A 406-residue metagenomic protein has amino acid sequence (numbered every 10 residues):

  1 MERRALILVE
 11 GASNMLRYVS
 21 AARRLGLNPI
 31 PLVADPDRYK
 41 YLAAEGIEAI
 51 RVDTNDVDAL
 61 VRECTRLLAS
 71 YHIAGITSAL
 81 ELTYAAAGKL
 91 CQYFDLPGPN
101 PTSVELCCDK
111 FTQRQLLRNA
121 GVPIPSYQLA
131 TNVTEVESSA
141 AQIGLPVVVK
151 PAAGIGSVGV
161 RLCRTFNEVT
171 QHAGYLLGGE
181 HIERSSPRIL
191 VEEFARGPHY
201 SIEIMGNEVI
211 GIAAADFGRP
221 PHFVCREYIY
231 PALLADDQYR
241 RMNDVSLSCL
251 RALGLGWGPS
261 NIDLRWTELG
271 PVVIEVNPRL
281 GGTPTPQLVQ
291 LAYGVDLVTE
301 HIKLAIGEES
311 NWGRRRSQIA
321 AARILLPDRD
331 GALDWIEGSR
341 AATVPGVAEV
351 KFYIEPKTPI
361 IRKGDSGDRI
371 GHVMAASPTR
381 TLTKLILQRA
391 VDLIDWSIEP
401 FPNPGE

Functional and structural regions predicted by a protein language model:
M1-S103, T134, P327-R329, I354-D368 (+1 more regions): ATP-binding N-terminal substructure of ATP-dependent carboxylate-amine bond-forming enzymes
L67-I73, A141-I143, E183-R184, L253: Glycine-rich phosphate-binding loop signature in dinucleotide/nucleotide-binding domains
C108-I189, R196, Y228-D244, S248 (+1 more regions): Active-site nucleotide/adenylate-binding loops and adjacent lid/helix of ATP-dependent enzymes
A130, V160-T165, I204-G206, T267 (+1 more regions): Short beta-strand-to-turn element immediately C-terminal to the catalytic PLP-Schiff-base lysine in fold type I
L176-E180, S185-R188, E193-A232, R240-V273 (+4 more regions): Phosphate-binding core of ATP-grasp and ATP-grasp-like enzymes
G179-H181, A342-G346, R389-E399: A common structural junction motif
S260, E300, A342-P359: A structural supersecondary motif
I306-G346: A glycine-rich beta-turn/hairpin centered on an aromatic-Pro dipeptide
